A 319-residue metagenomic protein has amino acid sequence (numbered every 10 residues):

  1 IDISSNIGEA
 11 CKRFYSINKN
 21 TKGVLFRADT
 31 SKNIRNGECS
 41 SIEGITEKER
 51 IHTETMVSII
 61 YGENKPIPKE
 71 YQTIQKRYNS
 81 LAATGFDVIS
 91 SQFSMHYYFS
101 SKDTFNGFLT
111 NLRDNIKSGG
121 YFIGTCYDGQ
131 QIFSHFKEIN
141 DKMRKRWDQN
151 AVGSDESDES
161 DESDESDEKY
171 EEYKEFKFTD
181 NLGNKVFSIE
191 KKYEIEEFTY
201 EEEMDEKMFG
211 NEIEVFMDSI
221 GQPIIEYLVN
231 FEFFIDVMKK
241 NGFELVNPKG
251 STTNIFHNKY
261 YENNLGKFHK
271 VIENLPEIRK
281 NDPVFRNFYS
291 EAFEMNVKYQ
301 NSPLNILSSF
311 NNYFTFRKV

Functional and structural regions predicted by a protein language model:
I1-Y71: Class I SAM-dependent methyltransferase SAM/SAH-binding core
E9-K12, R35-C39, F99-S101, F133-K137 (+1 more regions): A short acidic (Asp/Glu
N79-A83, H96, D103-S118: A short glycine-rich, Lys/Arg-flanked "PGG" loop and its adjoining helix->strand segment in the class I
G85-D87: Local beta-strand N-terminus motif with an aromatic residue
S90: A conserved beta-strand element that flanks and buttresses the S-adenosyl-L-methionine
M95-H96, Y127-I132: Short "lid" loop at the C-terminus of a central beta-strand within the Rossmann-like core of SAM-dependent
S118-Y127: Conserved beta-strand signature within the Rossmann-like core of class I S-adenosyl-L-methionine
F136-K145, Q149-D158, D167, Y173-V319: C-terminal lobe and adjacent flexible extensions of AdoMet/dcAdoMet transferase-like proteins
